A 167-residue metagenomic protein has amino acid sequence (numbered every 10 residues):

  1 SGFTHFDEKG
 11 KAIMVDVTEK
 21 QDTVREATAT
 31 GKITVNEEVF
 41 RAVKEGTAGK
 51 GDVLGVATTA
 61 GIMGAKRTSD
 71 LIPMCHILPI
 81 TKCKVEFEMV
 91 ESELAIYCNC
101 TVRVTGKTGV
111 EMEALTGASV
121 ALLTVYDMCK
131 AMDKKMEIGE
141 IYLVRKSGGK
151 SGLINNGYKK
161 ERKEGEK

Functional and structural regions predicted by a protein language model:
S1-L54, T59-K167: C-terminal binding/interaction regions
